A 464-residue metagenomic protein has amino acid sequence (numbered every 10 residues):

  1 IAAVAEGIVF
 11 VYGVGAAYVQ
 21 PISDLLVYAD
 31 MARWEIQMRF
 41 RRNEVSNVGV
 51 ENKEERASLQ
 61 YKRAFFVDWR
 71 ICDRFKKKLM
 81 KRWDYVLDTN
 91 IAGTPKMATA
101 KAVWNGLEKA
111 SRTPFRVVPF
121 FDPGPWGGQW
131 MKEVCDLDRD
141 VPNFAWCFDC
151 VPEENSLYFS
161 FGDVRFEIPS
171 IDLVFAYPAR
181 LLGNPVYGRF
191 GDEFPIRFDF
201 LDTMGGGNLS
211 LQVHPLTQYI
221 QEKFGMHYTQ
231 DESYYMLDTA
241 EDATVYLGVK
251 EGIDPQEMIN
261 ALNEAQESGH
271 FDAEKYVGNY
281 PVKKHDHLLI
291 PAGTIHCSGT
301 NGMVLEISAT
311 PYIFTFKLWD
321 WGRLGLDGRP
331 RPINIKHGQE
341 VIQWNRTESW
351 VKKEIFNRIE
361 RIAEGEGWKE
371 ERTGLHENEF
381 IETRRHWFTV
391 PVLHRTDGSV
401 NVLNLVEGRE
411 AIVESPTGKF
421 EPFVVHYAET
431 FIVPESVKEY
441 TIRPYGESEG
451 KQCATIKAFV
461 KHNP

Functional and structural regions predicted by a protein language model:
A2-G49: ATP-dependent NMP and nucleoside kinases share a basic, alpha-helical "lid"
A16-A17, R42-W104: Small-molecule kinase domains that catalyze NTP-dependent phosphoryl transfer to phosphate-bearing small molecules
W83-Q256, D320-I359, A363, T383-R385: Transition-metal
E193, T203-N208, P215-L216, T239-D242 (+4 more regions): Ligand-binding loop in jelly-roll beta-barrel domains
F200, L209-S210, M226, E232-Y235 (+7 more regions): His/acidic/aromatic-lined binding-pocket segments of jelly-roll/cupin-type domains and related regulatory beta-sandwich
Y246-D272, I307-R346, G446-P464: Double-stranded beta-helix
S268-W321: Loop-centered beta-sheet repeat module
Y276-L289, E414-V437, T441: Short acidic-glycine-tyrosine-enriched beta hairpin
